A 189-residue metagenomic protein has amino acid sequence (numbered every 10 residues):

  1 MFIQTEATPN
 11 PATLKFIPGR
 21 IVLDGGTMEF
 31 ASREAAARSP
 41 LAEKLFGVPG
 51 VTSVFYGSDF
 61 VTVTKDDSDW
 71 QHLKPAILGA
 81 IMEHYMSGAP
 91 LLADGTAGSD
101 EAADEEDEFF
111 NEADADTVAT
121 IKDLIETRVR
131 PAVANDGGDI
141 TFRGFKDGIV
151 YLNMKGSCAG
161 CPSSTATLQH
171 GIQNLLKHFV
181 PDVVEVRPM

Functional and structural regions predicted by a protein language model:
M1-M189: Domain-level signature for proteins that mediate thiol-based redox and metal-cofactor handling
